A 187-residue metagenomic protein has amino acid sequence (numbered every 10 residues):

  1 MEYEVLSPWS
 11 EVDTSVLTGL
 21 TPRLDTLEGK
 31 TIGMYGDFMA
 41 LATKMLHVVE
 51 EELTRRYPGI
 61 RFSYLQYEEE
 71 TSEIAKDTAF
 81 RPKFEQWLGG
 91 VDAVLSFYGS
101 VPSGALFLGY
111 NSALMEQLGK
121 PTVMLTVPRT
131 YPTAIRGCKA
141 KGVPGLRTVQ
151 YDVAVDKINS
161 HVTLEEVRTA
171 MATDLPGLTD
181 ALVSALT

Functional and structural regions predicted by a protein language model:
M1-L118, T126, Y131-K141, T148-R168 (+1 more regions): Metallocofactor- and cofactor-centric catalytic cores in central/energy metabolism, strongly enriched
